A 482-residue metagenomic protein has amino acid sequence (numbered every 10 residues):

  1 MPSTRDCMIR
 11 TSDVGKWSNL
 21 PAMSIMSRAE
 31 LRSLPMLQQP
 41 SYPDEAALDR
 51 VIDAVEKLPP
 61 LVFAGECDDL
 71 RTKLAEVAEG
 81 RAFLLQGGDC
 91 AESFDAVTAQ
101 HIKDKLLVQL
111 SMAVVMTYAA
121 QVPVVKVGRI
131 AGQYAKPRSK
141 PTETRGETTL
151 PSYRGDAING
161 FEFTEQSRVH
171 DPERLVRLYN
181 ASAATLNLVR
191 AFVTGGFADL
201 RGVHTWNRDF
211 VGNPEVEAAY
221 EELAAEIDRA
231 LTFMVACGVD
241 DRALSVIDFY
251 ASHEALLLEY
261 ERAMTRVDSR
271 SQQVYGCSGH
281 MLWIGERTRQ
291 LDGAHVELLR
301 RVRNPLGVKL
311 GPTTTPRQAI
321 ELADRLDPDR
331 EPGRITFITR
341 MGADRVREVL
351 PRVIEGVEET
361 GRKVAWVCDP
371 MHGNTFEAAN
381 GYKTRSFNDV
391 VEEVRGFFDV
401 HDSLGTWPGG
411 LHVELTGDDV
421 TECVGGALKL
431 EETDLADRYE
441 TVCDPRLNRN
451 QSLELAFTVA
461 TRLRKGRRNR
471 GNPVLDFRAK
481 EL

Functional and structural regions predicted by a protein language model:
S3, S12-G15: Intrinsically disordered, low-complexity segments enriched in small polar residues
W17-N159: Long, contiguous, compositionally biased segments that the model treats as domain-scale units
D69-R71, D292-H295, L322, P351-V353: Glycine-rich, charged/polar anion/phosphate-binding loops that engage phosphate groups from diverse ligands
A91-E92, A96-G342, R385, G410-H412 (+2 more regions): Active-site-facing alpha/beta catalytic cores
L310-G311, P370-N374: Conserved phosphate/anionic-ligand binding catalytic regions in large, soluble enzymes, centered on
A319, R334-A365, H372-V420: Non-transmembrane, aqueous-exposed alpha-helical and coiled segments at domain scale
L482: Glycine-rich, flexible loop motifs
